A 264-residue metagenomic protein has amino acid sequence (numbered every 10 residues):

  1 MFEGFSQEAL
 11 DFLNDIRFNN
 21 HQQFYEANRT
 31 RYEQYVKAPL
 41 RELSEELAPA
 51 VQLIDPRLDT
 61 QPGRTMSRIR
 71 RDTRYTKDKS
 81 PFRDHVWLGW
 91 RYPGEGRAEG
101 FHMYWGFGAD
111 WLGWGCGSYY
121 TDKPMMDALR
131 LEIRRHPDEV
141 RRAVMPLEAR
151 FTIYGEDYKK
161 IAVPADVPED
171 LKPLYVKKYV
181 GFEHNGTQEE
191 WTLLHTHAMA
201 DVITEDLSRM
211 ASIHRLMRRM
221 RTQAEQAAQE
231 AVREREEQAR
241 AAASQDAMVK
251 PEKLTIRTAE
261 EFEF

Functional and structural regions predicted by a protein language model:
M1-D15, D138, Y154-F264: Long, solvent-exposed, polar/charged low-complexity segments
N14-I69: Active-site acidic/histidine clusters and adjacent loop/turn architecture that either coordinate catalytic ions
Y32, V36, L40, M126-L129 (+3 more regions): Amphipathic alpha-helical coiled-coil segments
E33, S44, A48, R141 (+1 more regions): Structural signal for well-ordered, non-membrane alpha-helices
L47-L58, E148-F151, L216-Q226: Surface-exposed helix-capping loop/turn segments at secondary-structure junctions
I54-P56, P62-Y92, R142-K160: Soluble extramembrane domains of integral membrane proteins
R74-R135: Aromatic- and glycine-enriched beta-alpha-beta binding-site module
G108-E169: Compact, glycine/acidic-enriched structural inserts
